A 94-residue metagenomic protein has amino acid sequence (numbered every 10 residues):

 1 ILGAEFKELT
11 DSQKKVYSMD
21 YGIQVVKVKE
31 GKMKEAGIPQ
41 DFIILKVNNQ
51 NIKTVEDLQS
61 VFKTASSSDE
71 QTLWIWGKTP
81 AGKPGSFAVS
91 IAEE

Functional and structural regions predicted by a protein language model:
I1-E94: C-terminal recognition in membrane/secretory proteostasis and scaffolding
